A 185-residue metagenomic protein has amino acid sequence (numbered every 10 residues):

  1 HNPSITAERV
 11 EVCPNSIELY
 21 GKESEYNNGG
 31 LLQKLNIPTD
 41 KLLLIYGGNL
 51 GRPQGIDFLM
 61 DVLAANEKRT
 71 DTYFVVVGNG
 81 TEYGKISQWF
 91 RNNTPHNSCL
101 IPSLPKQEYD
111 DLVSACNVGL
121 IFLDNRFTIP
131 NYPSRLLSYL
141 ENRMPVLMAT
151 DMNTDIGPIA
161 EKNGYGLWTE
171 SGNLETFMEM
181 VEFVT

Functional and structural regions predicted by a protein language model:
R9, I37-L44, T72-Y73: Charged active-site motifs of nucleotide-sugar-dependent glycosyltransferases
C13-S16: Carbohydrate-associated surface elements
K22-I37: A short helix/loop element that forms part of the nucleotide-sugar donor recognition site in Leloir-type
P38-Q54, M60-L63: Conserved donor-binding/catalytic core segment of Leloir-type glycosyltransferases
G47-R52, N66, G80, L104: Short donor-sugar binding/catalytic loops of nucleotide-sugar-dependent glycosyltransferases, especially enzymes
Q54, P105-S114, G119-L140, P145-P158: Nucleotide-sugar-dependent
D71-G78, Y83-D110: Nucleotide-activated donor-binding/catalytic signature segment of Leloir-type glycosyltransferases, i.e., the conserved
D151-F183: Change "using UDP/GDP/dTDP sugars" to "using nucleotide sugars
